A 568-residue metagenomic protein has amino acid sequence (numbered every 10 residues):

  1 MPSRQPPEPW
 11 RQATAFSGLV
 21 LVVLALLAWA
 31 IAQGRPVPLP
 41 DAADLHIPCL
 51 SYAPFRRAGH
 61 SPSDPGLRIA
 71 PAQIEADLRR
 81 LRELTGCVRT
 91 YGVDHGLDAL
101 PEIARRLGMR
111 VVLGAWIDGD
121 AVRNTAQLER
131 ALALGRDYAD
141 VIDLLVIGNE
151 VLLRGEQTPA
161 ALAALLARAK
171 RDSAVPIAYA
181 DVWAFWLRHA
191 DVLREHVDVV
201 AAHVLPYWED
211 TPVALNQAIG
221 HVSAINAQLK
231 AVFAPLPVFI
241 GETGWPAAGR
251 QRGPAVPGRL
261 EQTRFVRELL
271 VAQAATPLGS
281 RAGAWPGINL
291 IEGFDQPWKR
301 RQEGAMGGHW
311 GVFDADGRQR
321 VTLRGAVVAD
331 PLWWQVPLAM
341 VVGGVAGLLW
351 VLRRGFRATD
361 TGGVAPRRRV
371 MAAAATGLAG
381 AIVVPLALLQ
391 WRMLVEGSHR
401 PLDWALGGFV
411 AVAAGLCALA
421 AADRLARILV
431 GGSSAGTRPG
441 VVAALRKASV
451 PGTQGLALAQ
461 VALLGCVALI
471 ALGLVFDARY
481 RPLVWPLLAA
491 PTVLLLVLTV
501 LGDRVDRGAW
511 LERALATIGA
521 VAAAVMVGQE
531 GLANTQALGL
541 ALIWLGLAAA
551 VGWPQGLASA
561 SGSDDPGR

Functional and structural regions predicted by a protein language model:
L27-R80: Boundary/entry segment of secreted carbohydrate-active catalytic domains
D64, L100-P176: Substrate-binding cleft of extracellular glycoside hydrolase catalytic domains
P71-G96: Catalytic domains of carbohydrate-active enzymes, especially glycoside hydrolases
V88, L145, V200, I240-E242 (+1 more regions): Conserved, mostly hydrophobic/aromatic
L107, L113, D143, D181-N226 (+1 more regions): Aromatic- and acid-rich polysaccharide-binding/catalytic face of secreted or lumenal carbohydrate-active enzymes
A115, A169-L187, P235-T243, A282-Q296: Aromatic-lined carbohydrate-recognition surfaces of secreted/lumenal glycan-active proteins
V204-P212, A231-R264, D295-K299, M306: Active-site clefts of carbohydrate-active enzymes
G362-R568: Alpha-helical transmembrane segments of integral membrane proteins
